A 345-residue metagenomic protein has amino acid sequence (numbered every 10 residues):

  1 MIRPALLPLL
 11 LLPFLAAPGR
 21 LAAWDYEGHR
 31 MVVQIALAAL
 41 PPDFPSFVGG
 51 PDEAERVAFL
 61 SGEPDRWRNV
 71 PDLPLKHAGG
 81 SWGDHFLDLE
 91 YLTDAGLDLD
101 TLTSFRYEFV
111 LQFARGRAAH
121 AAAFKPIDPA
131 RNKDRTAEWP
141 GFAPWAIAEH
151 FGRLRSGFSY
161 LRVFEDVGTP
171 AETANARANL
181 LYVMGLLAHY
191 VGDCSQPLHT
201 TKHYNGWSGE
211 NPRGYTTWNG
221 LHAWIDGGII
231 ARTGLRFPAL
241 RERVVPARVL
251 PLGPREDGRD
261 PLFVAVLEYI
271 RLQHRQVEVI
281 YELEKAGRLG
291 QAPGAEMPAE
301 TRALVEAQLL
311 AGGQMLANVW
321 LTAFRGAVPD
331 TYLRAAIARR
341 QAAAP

Functional and structural regions predicted by a protein language model:
M1-I2: N-terminal secretory signal peptides that target proteins for export/translocation
A5-A17: Bacterial N-terminal signal peptides
L21-Y182, L186, P197-P345: N-terminal, motif-rich segments that launch catalysis or mediate targeting to/interaction with membranes, typified by
